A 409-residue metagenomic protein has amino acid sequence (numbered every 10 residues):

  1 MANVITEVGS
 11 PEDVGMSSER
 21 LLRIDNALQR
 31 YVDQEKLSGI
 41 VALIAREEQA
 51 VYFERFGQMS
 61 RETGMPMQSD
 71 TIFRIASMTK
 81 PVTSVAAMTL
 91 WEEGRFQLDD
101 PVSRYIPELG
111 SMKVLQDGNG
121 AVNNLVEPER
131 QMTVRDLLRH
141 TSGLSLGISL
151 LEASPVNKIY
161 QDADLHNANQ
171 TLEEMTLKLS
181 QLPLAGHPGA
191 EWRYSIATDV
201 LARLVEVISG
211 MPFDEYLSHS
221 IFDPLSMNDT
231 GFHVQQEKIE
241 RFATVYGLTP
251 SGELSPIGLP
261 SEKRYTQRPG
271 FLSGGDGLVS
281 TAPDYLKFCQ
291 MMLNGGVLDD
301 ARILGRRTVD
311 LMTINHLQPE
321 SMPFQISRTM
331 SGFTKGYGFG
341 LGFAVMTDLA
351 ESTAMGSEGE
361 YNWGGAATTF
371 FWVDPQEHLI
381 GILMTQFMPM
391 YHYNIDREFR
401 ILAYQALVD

Functional and structural regions predicted by a protein language model:
A2-I5, R104, M112-M355: Short, surface-exposed loop or secondary-structure junction motifs that flank catalytic or metal-binding residues
N3-I75, R95-Q97, K113-G118, N123 (+3 more regions): Short, conserved catalytic-motif segment at the N-terminal edge
S17, K80, T281: Short, conserved phosphate/pyrophosphate- and ester-handling motifs at nucleotide-, phospho-/glycolipid
L22-L28, E48, R74-I106, S111 (+3 more regions): Active-site SXXK
V51, F371-W372, H378-F387: Short, well-ordered beta-strand elements
G57-M59, S261, F387: A generic structural motif
E360, A367-Q376: Short, surface-exposed beta-strand/loop micro-motifs that present aromatic residues
